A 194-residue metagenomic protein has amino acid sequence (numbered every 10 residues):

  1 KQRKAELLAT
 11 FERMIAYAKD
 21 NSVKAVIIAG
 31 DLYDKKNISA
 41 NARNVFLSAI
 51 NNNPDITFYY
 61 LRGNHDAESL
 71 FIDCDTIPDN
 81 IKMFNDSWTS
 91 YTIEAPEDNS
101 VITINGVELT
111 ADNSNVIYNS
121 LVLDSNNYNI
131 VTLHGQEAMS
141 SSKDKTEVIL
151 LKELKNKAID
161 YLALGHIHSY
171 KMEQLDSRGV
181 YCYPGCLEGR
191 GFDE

Functional and structural regions predicted by a protein language model:
K1, G191-E194: Proteins with a high burden of low-complexity, intrinsically disordered sequence enriched in S/T/G/P/A and R, requiring
K1-V45: N-terminal active-site segment of His-dependent metallophosphoesterases
A25, D34-F192: His/Asp/Glu-rich metal-coordinating catalytic cores of metallo-dependent phosphodiesterases/hydrolases acting on
